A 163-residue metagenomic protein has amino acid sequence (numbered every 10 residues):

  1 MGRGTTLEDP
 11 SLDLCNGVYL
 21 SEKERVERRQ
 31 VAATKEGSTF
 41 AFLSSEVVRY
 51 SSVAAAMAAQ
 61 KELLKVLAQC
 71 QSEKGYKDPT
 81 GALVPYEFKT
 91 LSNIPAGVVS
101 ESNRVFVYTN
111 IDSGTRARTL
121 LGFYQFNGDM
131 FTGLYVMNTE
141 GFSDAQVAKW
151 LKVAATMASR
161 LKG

Functional and structural regions predicted by a protein language model:
M1-T119, V153: A small/polar (G/S/T-enriched), proline-flanked helix-loop surface module common in exported/cell-envelope proteins
L43-E46, D129-T139: Short, well-ordered beta-strand elements
V53-A55, T132, F142: Residue-level signal for secondary-structure boundary sites
Q69-K74, F131-L134, A158-R160: Glycine-rich loops and low-complexity Gly/Arg-rich segments that provide flexible linkers or classic glycine-based
V99, Y124-F131: Short, solvent-exposed coil/turn segments at beta-strand boundaries
R118-N127, M137, V147: Mobile, glycine-rich extracellular loop/lid and propeptide segments that shape or gate substrate/ligand access
Y135-G163: Surface-exposed amphipathic alpha-helical segments
